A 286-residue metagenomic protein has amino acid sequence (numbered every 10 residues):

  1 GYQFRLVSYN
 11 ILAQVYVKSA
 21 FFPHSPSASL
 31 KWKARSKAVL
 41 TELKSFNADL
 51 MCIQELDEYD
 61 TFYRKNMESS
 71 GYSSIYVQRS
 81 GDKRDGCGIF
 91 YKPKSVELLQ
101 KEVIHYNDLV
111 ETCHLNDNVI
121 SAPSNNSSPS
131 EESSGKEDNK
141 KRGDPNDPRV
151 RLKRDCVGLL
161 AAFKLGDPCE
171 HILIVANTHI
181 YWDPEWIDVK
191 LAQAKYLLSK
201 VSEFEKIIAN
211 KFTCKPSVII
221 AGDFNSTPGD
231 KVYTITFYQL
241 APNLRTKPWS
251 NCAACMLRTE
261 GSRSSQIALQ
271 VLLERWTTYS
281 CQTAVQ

Functional and structural regions predicted by a protein language model:
G1-F21, S128: Acidic, histidine-bearing metal-coordination/catalytic regions of metal-dependent phosphoesterases
G1-Q3, L50-W182, W186: Structured beta-strand-rich core segments of catalytic domains in phosphoester-bond hydrolases
S8, C52, A221: Generic enzyme active-site microenvironment
I11, I180, D223-F224: Active-site metal-binding loops of divalent metal-dependent hydrolases
L12-K33, N107, T112-L115, V150-R151 (+1 more regions): Acidic/histidine-rich helix-loop elements that form or flank divalent-metal/phosphate-binding sites at the catalytic
Y16, A20, N47-L50, S70-S74 (+10 more regions): Eukaryotic basic, amphipathic alpha-helical target segments in cytosolic regions
S36, L40-L56: Proline-aspartate-enriched helix->loop->beta-strand connector
K153, A162-L165, E185, A192-K195 (+2 more regions): Metal-dependent phosphoester-hydrolase catalytic domains
